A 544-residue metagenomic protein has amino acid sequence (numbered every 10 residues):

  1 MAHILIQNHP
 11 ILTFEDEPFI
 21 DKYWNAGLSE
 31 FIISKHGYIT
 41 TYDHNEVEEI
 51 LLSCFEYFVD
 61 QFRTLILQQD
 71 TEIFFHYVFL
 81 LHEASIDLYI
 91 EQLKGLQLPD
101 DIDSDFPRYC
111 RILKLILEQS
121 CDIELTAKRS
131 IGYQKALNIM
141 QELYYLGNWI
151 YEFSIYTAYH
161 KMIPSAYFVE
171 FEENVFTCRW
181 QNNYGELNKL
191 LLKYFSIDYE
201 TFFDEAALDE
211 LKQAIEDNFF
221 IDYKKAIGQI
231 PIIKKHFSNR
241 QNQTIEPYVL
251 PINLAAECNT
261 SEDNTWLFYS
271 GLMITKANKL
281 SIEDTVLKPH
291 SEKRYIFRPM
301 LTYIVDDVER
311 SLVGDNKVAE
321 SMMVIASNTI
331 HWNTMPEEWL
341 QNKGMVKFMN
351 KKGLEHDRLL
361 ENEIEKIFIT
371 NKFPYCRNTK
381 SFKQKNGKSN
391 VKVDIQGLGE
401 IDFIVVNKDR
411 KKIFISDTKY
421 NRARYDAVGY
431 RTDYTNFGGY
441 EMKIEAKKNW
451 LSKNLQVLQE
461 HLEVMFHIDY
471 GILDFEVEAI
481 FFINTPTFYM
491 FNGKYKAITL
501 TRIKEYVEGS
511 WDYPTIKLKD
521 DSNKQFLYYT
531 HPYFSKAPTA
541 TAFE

Functional and structural regions predicted by a protein language model:
M1-K351, F481-E544: Composition-driven low-complexity segments enriched in polar/acidic and proline residues
N342-I364, D433-G439: A short, highly charged nucleic-acid-interacting micro-segment common to nuclease and nuclease-linked defense proteins
E365-Y375: Short helix-loop-beta junction
R377-I401, V405-R410: Active-site metal-binding core of divalent-cation-utilizing nuclease and nuclease-like domains
F382-Q384, N421, T485-F488: Short, solvent-exposed loop/turn segments at secondary-structure junctions
D402, F414, E478-I480: A structural signal for isolated positions on well-ordered beta-strands in alpha/beta enzyme cores
V405-Y425: Active-site beta-strand-loop-beta-strand hairpin of nuclease catalytic cores that positions key catalytic residues
Y420-F482: Catalytic cores of nucleic-acid endonucleases
